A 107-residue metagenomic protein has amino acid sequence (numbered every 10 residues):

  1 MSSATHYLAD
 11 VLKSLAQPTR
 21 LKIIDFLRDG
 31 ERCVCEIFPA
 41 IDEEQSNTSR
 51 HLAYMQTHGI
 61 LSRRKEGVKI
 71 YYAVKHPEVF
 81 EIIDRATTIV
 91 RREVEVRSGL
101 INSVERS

Functional and structural regions predicted by a protein language model:
M1-S3, Y7, F80-S107: Amphipathic alpha-helical dimerization/coiled-coil segments that flank or bridge DNA-binding/regulatory modules
S2-S46, K69-V79: N-terminal helix-turn-helix DNA-binding core of bacterial DNA-binding proteins
E31-R32, Q56, T87: Residue-level detector of secondary-structure transition/capping positions
P39, Q56-T57: Alpha-helical residues within the helix-turn-helix
L52-A53: Short, hydrophobic-biased segments on the C-terminal half of alpha helices that form "recognition helices"
T57-E66, A73: Beta-hairpin "wing" of winged helix-turn-helix
